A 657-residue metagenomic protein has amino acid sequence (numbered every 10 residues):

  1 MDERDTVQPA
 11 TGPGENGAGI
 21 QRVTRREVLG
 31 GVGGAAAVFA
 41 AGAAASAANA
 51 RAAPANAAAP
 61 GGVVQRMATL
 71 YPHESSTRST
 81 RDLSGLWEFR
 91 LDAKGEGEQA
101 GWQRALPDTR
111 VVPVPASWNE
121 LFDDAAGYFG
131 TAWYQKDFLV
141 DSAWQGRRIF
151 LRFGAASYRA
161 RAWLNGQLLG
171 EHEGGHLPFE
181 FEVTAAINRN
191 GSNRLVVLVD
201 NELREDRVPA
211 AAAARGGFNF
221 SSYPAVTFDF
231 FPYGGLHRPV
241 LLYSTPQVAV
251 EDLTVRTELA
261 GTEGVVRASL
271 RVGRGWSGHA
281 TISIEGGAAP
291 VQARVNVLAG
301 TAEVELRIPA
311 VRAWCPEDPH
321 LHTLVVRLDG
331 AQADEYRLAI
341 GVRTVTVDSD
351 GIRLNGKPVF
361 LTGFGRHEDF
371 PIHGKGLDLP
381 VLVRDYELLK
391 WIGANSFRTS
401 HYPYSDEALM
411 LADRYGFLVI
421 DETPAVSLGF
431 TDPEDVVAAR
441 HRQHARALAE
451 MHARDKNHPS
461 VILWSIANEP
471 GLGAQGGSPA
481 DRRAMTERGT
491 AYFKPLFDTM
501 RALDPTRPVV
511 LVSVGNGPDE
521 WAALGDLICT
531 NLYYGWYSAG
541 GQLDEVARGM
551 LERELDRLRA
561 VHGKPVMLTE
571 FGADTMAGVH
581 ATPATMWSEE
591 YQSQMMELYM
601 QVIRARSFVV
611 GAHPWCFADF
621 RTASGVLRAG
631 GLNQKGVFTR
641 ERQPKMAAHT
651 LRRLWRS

Functional and structural regions predicted by a protein language model:
M1-T24: N-terminal secretory signal peptides
I20-G30, A36-Q65: N-terminal twin-arginine translocation
G31, A53-A125, L198, E202-R207 (+2 more regions): Accessory carbohydrate-binding/adhesion or oligomerization-edge regions at the termini of glycan-active proteins
A59, T69, H73-E74, E88-D92 (+5 more regions): Accessory beta-strand-rich segments of carbohydrate-active enzymes
S75, S79-E98, A156, P232-G235 (+5 more regions): Substrate-binding clefts and catalytic carboxylate motifs of secreted carbohydrate-active enzymes
A116-V140, W144-R152, A156-L164, G170-E173 (+7 more regions): Active-site-adjacent substrate/metal-binding segments within catalytic domains of carbohydrate-active enzymes
P246-R274: Surface beta-strand/loop "capping" patches
G264-V295: Beta-strand-rich binding/interaction modules
